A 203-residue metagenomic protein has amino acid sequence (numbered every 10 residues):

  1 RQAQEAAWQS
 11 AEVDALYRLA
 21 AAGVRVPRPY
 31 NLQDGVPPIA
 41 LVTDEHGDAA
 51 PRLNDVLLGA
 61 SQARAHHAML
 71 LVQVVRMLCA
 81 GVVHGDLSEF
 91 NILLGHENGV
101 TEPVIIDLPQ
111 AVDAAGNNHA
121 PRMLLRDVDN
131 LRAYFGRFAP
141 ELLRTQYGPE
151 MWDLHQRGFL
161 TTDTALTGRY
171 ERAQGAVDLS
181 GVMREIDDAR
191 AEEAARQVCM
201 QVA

Functional and structural regions predicted by a protein language model:
R1-A49, C79: Conserved ATP-binding subdomain of kinase catalytic cores across diverse folds
Q4, L58-R64, G116-A120: Flexible beta-alpha connector loops of hexameric P-loop NTPases
A6-V13, R64-H67, L125-V128: Amphipathic alpha-helical transducer elements in NTP-driven molecular machines
V42, I106-V112: Activation of the activation-loop gatekeeper triad in protein kinase-fold domains
G47-G59: AlphaC helix of the protein kinase catalytic domain
S61, M69, R76, N98-V100 (+2 more regions): Regulatory N- and C-terminal appendages and interdomain linkers associated with kinase/kinase-like NTP transferase
C79-E89, L94: Catalytic-loop of the protein kinase fold
N91-I106: Conserved protein kinase catalytic/activation segment
